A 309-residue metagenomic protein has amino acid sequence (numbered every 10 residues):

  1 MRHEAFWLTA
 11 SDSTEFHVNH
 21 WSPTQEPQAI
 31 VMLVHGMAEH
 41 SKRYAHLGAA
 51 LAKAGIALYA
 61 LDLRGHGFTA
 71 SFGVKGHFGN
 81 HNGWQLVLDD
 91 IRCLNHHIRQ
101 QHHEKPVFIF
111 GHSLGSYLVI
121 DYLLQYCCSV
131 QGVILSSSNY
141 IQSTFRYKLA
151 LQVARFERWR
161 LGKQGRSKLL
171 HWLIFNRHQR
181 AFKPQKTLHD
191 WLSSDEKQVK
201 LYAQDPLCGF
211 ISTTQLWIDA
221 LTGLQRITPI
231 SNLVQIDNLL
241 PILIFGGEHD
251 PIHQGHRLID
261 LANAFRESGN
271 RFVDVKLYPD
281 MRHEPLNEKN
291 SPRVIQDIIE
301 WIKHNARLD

Functional and structural regions predicted by a protein language model:
M1-P23: N-terminal cap/lid segment of alpha/beta-hydrolase-fold proteins
V31, H35-E39, S113, E248: Active-site glycine-rich loops that stabilize anionic/oxyanionic intermediates across multiple enzyme folds
R43, G48-V74: Conserved alpha/beta-hydrolase
G79-R99: Alpha/beta-hydrolase active-site loop
H102-S113: Alpha/beta-hydrolase fold nucleophile elbow
D121-L207: Alpha/beta-hydrolase-fold enzymes
I244-G246: Short beta-strand/loop motif that positions the catalytic acidic residue of the alpha/beta-hydrolase fold
S268-D309: Catalytic active-site module of serine/aspartate enzymes centered on a nucleophile-bearing elbow/loop
